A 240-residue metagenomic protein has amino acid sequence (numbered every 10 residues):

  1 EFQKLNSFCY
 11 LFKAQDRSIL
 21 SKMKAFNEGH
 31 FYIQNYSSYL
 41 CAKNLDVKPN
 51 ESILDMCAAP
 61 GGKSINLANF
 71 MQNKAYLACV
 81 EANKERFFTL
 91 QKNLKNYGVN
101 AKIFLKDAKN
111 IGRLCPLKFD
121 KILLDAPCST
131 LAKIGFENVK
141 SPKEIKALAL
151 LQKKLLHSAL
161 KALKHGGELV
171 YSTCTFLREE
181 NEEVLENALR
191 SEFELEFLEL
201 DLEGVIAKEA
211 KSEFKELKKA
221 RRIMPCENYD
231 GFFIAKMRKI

Functional and structural regions predicted by a protein language model:
E1-I240: S-adenosylmethionine
